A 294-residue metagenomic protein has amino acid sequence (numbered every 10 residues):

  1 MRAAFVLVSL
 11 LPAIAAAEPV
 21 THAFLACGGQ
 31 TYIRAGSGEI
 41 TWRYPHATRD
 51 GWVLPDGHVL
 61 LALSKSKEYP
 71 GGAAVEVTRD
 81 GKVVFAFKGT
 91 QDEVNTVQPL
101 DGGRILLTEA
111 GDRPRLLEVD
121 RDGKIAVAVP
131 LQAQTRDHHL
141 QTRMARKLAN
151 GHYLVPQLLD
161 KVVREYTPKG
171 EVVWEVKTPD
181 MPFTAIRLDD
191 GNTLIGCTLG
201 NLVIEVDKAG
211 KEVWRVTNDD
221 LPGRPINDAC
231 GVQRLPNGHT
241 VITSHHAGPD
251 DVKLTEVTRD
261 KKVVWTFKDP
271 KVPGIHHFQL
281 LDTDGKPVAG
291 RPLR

Functional and structural regions predicted by a protein language model:
R2-A13: Bacterial N-terminal signal peptides
A17-R294: Histidine-/acidic-rich catalytic cores in large beta-rich domains
